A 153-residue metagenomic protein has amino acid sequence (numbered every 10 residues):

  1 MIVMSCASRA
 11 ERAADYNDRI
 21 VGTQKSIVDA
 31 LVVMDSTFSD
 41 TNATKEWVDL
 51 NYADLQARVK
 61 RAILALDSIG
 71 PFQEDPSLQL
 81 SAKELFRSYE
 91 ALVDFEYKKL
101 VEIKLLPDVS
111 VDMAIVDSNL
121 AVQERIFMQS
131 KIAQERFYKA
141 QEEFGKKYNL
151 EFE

Functional and structural regions predicted by a protein language model:
M1-S5: Sec-dependent bacterial lipoprotein signal peptides
C6-A53, A57, K147-E153: Immediate post-signal-peptide N-terminus of mature secreted/exported proteins
A13-G22, S77-S88: Short, charge/polar-rich alpha-helical segments
T23-S26, L50-R58, K83-E102: Amphipathic, heptad-repeat alpha-helices with coiled-coil/zipper character that mediate oligomerization and scaffolding
S36-D40, R61-E74, S110-L120: Short, charged/polar, low-complexity loop and linker segments that flank or interrupt alpha-helical bundles
E46-D54, Q79-E84, M113-E124: Short, charged, amphipathic alpha-helical segments
A62-E84, K99-K104: Short, solvent-exposed, charged loop/turn and helix-capping segments that join or cap alpha-helices on peripheral
E102-E153: A charged, solvent-exposed segment within the mature domains of Sec-exported extracytoplasmic proteins
